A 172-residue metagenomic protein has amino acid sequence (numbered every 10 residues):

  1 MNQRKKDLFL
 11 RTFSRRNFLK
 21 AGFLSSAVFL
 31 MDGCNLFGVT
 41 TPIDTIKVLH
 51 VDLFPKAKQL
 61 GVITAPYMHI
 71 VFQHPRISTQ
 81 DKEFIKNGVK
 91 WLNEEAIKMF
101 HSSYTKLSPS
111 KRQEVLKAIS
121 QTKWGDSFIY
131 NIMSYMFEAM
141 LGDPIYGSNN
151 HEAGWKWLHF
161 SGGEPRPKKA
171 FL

Functional and structural regions predicted by a protein language model:
M1-R4, L141-G142: Short, charged low-complexity linear motifs
Q3-D32: N-terminal secretory signal peptides and thylakoid transit peptides that target proteins across membranes
L10, F37, Q80: Conserved aromatic-histidine-acidic binding/catalytic patches
T12-R15, V39-I46: Onset of an N-terminal alpha helix
L30-T40: Bacterial Sec-dependent signal peptides at the C-terminal "C-region" and cleavage site
D44-V51, L60-I63, Y67-L172: Mature-region segments of soluble proteins
